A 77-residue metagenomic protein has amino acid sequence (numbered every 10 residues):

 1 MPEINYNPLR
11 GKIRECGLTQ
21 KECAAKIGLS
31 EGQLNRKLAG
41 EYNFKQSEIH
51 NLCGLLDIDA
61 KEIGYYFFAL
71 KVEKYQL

Functional and structural regions predicted by a protein language model:
M1-E3, G11, G17, G54 (+1 more regions): Short, charged recognition helix plus adjacent turn of helix-turn-helix-like nucleic-acid-binding domains
P8, T19, K45-E48: Residues that mark the N-terminal boundary/hinge immediately upstream of a DNA-recognition element
K12, K26, K37, Y66: Residues in the recognition helix of alpha-helical DNA-binding motifs
G17-R36: Short alpha-helical DNA-recognition segment
S30, E41-Y42, L70-K71: The DNA-recognition helices of helix-turn-helix-type DNA-binding domains
E41-C53: Short, basic-rich loop-to-helix N-cap that marks the start of a DNA-contacting helix
